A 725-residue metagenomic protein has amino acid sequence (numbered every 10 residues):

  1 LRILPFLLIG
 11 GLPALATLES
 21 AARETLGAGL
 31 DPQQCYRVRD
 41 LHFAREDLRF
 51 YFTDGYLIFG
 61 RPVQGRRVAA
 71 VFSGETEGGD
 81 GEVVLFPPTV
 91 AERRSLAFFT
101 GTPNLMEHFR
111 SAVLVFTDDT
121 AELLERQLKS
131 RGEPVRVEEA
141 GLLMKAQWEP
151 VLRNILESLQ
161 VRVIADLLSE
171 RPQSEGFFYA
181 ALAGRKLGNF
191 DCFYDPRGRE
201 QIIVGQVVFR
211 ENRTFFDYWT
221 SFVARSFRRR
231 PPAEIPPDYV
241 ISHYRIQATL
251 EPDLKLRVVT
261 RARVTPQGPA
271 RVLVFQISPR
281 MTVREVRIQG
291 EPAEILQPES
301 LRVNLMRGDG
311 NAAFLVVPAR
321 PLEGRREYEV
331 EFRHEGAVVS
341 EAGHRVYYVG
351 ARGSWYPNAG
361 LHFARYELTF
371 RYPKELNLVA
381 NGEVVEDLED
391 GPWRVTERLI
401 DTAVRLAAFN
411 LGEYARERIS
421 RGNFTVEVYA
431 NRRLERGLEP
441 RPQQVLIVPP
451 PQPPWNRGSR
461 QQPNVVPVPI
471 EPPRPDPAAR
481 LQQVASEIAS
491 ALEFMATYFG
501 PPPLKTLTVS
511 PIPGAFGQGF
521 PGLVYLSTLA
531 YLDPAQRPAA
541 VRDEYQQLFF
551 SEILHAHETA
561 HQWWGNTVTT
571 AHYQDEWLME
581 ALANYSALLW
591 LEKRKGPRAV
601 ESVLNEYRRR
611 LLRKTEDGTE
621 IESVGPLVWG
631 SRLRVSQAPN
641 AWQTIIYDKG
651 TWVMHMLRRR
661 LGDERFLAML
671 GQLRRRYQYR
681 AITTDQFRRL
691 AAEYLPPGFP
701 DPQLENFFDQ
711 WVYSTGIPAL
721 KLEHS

Functional and structural regions predicted by a protein language model:
G11-R257, R284, Y356-G360, E705: N-terminal, polar/Ser/Thr-rich
A224-R228, P232-V259, T265-R271, Q276-R280 (+3 more regions): Hydrophobic helix-coil surface modules that form long, contiguous segments used for peptide/substrate interaction
P231-E234, N311, L315-V317, E323-G324 (+2 more regions): Glycine/proline-rich low-complexity spacer/linker segments in large multi-domain proteins
G268, V466-R474, P503, R598-A599 (+2 more regions): Amphipathic alpha-helical substructures
R271-L273, P279-G290, V379, P700-E705 (+1 more regions): Beta-strand-rich binding/interaction modules
P292-E323, E327, Y531-L554: Aromatic/His-enriched, Gly/Pro-containing loop or helix-boundary segments that lie immediately adjacent to catalytic
G458-Q461, F550, E580, N584-M656 (+2 more regions): Acidic/His/Gly-enriched intrinsically disordered linker/tail segments that often contain short helix/coil "MoRF-like"
A489, E493-A496, R542-R608, L670: Zinc-dependent metallopeptidase catalytic helix centered on the HExxH motif and its immediate flanking segment
